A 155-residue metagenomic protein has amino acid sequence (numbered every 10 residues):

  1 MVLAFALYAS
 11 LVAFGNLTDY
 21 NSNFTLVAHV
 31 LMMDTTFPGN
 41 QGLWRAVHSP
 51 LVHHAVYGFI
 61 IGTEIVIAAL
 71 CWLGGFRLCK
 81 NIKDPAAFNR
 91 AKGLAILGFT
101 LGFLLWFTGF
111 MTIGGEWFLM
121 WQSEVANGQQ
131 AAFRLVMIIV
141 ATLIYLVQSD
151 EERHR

Functional and structural regions predicted by a protein language model:
M1-A4, I60, A95-L105: Hydrophobic alpha-helical transmembrane segments of polytopic
M1-L26: N-terminal signal-anchor transmembrane alpha helix
Y8-L11, T63-L73, G102-T108, T112 (+1 more regions): Membrane-embedded alpha-helical transmembrane segments of multi-pass integral membrane proteins
N21-V52: Membrane-interface interhelical connector segments
A46-V66: Individual transmembrane alpha-helix segments
F59-N81, V147-H154: Transmembrane alpha-helical segments in integral membrane proteins
A69-T100: Cytoplasmic juxtamembrane regions at transmembrane-helix boundaries
T100-R155: Alpha-helical transmembrane segments of multi-pass integral membrane proteins, characterized by long hydrophobic
